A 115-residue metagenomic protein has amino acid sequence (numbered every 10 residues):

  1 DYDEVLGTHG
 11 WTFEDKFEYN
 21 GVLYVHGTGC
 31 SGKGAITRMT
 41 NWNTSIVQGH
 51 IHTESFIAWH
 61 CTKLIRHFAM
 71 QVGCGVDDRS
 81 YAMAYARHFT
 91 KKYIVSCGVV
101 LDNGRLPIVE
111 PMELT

Functional and structural regions predicted by a protein language model:
D1-F13: Active-site neighborhood of divalent metal-dependent phosphoester bond hydrolases
E18-E110: Conserved beta-sheet core of the metallophosphoesterase superfamily
P111-T115: C-terminal/domain-terminus segments
